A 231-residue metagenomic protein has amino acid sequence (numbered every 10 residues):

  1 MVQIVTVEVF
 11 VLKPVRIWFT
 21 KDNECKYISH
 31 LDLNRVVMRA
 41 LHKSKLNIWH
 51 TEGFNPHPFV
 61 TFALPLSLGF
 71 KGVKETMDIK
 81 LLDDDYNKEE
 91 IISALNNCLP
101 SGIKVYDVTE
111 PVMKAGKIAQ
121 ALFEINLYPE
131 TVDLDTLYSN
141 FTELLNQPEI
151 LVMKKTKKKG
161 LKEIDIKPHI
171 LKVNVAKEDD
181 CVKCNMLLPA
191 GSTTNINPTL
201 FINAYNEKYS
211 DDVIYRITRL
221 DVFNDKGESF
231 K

Functional and structural regions predicted by a protein language model:
M1-F10: N-terminal amphipathic/basic-hydrophobic helices that include classical n-h-c signal peptides and signal-anchor
K13, W18-T20, E24, I28 (+1 more regions): Extended, well-folded interaction surfaces typified by the phenylalanyl-tRNA synthetase beta subunit core
F19-K21, I79-D85, I125-T131, M186-A190: Short beta-strand-to-loop capping motifs
W49-I79, V112-A115: Short, charge-patterned binding micro-sites
V73-N126: Ordered, amphipathic secondary-structure segments that act as subunit-interaction surfaces in large macromolecular
E89-L99, T136-L145, L200-I202: Short amphipathic alpha-helices in soluble, non-transmembrane regions that often serve as interface/regulatory elements
N146-K231: Core RNA-modification/binding signature centered on pseudouridine synthases
